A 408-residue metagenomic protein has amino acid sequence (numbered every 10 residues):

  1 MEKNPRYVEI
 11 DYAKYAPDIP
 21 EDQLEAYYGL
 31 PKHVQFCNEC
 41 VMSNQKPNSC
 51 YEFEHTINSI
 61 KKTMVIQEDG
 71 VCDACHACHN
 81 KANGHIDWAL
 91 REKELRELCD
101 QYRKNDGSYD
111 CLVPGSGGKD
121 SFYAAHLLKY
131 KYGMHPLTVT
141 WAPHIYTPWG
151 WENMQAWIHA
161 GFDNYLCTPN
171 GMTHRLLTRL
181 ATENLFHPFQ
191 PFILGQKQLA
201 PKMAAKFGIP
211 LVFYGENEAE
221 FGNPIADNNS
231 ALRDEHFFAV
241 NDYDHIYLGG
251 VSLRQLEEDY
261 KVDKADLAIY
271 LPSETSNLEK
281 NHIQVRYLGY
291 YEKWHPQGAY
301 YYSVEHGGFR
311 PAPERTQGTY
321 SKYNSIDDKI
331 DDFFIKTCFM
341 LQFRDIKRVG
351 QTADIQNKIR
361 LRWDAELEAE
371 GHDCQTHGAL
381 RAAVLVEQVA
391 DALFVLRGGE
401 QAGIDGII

Functional and structural regions predicted by a protein language model:
M1-C111, L127-G371, R381-V384: Nucleotide-activated chemistry modules centered on ATP-dependent adenylation/adenylyltransferase
C111-D120: Short, glycine-rich nucleotide/cofactor-binding loops
K119, V386-E387: Residue-level micro-sites within transmembrane alpha helices that shape and flank functional polar/acidic positions
Y123-A124: Hydrophobic positions on the alpha1 helix immediately C-terminal to the Walker A/P-loop
N357, G378, I404-G406: Serine/threonine-rich, low-complexity intrinsically disordered segments
I359, W363, Q388-L393, G399 (+1 more regions): N-terminal regions of proteins, emphasizing targeting and processing segments when present
E370, C374, E387-D391, G406: Residues flanking N-terminal targeting/processing segments that define the start of mature chains
T376-A383, A390-A392, L396, A402: Short linear motifs in low-complexity or flexible loops
